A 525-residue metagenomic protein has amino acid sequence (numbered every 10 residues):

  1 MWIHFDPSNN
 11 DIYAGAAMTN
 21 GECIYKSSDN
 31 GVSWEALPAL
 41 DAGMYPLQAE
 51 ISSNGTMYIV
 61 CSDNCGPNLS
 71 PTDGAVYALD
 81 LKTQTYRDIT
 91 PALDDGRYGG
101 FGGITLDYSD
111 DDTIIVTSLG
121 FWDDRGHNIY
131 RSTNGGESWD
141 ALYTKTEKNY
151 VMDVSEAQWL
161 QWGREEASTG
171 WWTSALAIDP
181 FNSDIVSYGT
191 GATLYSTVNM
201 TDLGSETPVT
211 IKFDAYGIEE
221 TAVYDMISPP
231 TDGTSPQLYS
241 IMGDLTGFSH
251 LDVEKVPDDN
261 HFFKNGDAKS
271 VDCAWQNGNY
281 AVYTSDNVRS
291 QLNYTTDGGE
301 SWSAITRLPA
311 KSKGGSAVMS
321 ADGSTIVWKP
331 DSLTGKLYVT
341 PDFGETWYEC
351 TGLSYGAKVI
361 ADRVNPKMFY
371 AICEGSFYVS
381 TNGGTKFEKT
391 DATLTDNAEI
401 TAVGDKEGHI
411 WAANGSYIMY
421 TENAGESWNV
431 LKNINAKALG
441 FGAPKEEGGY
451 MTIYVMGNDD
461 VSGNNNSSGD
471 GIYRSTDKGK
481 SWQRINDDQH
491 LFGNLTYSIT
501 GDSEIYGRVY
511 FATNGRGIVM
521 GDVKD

Functional and structural regions predicted by a protein language model:
M1, P46-L47, Y98-T105, E156-A177 (+4 more regions): Signature of short aromatic-glycine-proline-rich micro-motifs recurring in repeat-based ectodomains
P7-N9, I51-N54, Y108-D111, P180-N182 (+7 more regions): Residue-level detector of Asp-centered blade-edge/turn motifs that repeat once per structural unit in beta-propeller
M18-G21, D63-N68, G120-D124, L194-Y195 (+7 more regions): Short glycine/acidic-enriched loop and turn motifs that connect beta-strands
S27-S28, L79, S132-T133, S196-T197 (+11 more regions): Conserved Ser/Thr-centered positions that define the repeating blades of beta-propeller domains
T90-G96, A141-A167, F213-Y216, Q489-L491: Surface-exposed loop and turn segments in beta-propeller and other repeat-based domains that flank or scaffold
T117, W172-I185, G189-A192, D225-S228 (+3 more regions): Loop/turn-rich, solvent-exposed surfaces of beta-rich toroidal or solenoidal domains
Y150-M152, F213-Y224, K264-K269, N433-G440 (+1 more regions): Conserved blade-ending motifs and adjacent loop-strand segments that build the rim/top face of beta-propeller domains
L491-D525: Blade-level signature of beta-propeller repeat domains, shared across WD40, Kelch, NHL, RCC1 and BNR/Asp-box propellers
